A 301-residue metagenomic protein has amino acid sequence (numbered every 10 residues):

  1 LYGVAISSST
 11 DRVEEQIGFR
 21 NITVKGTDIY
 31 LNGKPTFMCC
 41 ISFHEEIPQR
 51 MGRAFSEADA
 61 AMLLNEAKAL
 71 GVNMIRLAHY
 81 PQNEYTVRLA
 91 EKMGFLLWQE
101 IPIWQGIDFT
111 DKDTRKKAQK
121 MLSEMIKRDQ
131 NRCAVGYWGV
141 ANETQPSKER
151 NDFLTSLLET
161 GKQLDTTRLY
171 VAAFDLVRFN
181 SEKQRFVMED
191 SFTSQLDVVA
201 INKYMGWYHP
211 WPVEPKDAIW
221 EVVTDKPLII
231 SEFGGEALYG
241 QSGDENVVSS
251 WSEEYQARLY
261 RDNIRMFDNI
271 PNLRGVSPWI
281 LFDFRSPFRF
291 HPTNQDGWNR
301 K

Functional and structural regions predicted by a protein language model:
L1-A69, R88, G161, V171: N-terminal carbohydrate-binding accessory modules
M62-N65, A69, M74-K301: Substrate-binding/catalytic cleft of secreted carbohydrate-active enzymes, primarily glycoside hydrolases
